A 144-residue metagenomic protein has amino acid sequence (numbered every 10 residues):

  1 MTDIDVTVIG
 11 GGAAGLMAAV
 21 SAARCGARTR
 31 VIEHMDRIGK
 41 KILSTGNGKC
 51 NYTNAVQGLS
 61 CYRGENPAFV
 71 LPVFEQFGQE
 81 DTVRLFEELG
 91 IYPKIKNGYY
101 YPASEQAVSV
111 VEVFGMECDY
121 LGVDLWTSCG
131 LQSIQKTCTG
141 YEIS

Functional and structural regions predicted by a protein language model:
M1-A14, R30: Beta1/beta-strand and adjacent pyrophosphate-binding region of the FAD-binding site in flavoprotein oxidoreductases
T2-I4, C25, T139: Residue-level preference for short coil/turn positions at secondary-structure junctions
T7, A23-N47: Glycine-rich FAD pyrophosphate-binding loop
G11-G12, E33-M35, G46-N47, N54-A55 (+1 more regions): Fold-independent oxyanion-binding glycine-rich loops and adjacent beta-strand/coil segments at enzyme active sites
A14, A18-A23: Small-residue (primarily alanine) positions within well-ordered alpha-helices, especially packing/interaction faces
A18-A19, K41, K136: Short glycine-/acidic-enriched loop or helix-start segments at secondary-structure transitions that form or flank
N47-N97: Glycine-rich active-site loop/strand segments that organize a redox cofactor
Q76-S144: Feature captures the FAD/FMN-dependent oxidoreductase FAD-binding
